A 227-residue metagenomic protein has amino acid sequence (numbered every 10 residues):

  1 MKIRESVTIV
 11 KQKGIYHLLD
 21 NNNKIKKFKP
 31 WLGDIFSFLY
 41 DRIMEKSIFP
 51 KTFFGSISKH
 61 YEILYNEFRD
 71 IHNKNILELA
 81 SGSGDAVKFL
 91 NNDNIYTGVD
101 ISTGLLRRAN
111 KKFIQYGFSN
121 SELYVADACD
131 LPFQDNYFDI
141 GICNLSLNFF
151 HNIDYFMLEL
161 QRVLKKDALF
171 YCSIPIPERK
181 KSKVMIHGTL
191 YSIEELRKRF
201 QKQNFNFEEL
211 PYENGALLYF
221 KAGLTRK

Functional and structural regions predicted by a protein language model:
R4-D70, D85, E178: Conserved class I S-adenosyl-L-methionine
L77-D130: Class I SAM-dependent methyltransferase SAM/SAH-binding core
C129-I140: A short acidic, Gly/Pro-enriched loop at the edge of an enzyme's catalytic core that lines a small-molecule cofactor
I140-N152: A short SAM/SAH-binding and catalytic strip from SAM-dependent methyltransferases
D154-K166: A short glycine-rich, Lys/Arg-flanked "PGG" loop and its adjoining helix->strand segment in the class I
D167-P175: Conserved beta-strand signature within the Rossmann-like core of class I S-adenosyl-L-methionine
K180-E195: Acceptor-substrate binding/catalytic loop of class I
Q203-F205, E209-K227: Core SAM-dependent methyltransferase catalytic element
